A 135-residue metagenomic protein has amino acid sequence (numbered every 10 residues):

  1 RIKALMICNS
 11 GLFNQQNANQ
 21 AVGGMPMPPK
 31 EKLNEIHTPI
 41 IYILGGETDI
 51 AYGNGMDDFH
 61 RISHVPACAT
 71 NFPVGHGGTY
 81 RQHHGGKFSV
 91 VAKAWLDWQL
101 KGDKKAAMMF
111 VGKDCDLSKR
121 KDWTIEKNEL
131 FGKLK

Functional and structural regions predicted by a protein language model:
R1-Q82: The feature captures the conserved acid-bearing segment of alpha/beta-hydrolase catalytic domains
V65, V74-G77, Q82-K135: Alpha/beta-hydrolase-fold serine-hydrolase catalytic core, especially in secreted/extracellular enzymes
